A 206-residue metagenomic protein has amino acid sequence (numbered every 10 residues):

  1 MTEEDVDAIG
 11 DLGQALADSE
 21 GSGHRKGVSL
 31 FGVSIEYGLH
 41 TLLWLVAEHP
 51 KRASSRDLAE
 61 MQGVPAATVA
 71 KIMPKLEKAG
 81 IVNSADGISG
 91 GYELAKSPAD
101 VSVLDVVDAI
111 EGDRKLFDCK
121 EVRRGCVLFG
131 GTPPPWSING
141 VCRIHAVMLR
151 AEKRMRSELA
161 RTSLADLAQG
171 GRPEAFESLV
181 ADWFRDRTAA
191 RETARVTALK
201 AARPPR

Functional and structural regions predicted by a protein language model:
T2-G23, C119-R206: C-terminal regulatory/oligomerization modules of transcriptional regulators
T2-G63: Extreme N-terminal segment that seeds HTH/winged-HTH DNA-binding domains in transcriptional regulators
E60, E77-K78: Alpha-helical residues within the helix-turn-helix
A67: Key DNA-contact positions within bacterial/archaeal DNA-binding proteins
G80-A95: Beta-hairpin "wing" of winged helix-turn-helix
G91-E111: Charged, amphipathic alpha-helical coiled-coil/dimerization segments
